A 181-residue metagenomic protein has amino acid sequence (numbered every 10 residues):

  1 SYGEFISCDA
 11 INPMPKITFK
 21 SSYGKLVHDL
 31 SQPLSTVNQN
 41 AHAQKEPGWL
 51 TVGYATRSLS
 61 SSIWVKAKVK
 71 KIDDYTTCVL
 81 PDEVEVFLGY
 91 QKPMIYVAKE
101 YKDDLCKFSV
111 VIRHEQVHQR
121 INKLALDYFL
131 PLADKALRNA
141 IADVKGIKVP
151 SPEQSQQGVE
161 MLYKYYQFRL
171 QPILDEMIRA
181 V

Functional and structural regions predicted by a protein language model:
F5-I11, K16-K99, A140-V181: Metalloprotease/metallohydrolase-associated module, dominated by Zn2+-dependent proteases
E85, F108, I112-R113: Extended, surface-exposed interaction regions
P93, K102-D103, V111: Extended assembly-interface/linker segments at domain junctions
L105-V110, Q119: Active-site alpha-helix of zinc metalloproteases
C106-F108, F129, A136, A142-D143: Mature extracytoplasmic/lumenal regions of exported proteins
Q116-D134: Catalytic Zn2+-binding segment of zinc metalloproteases
F129, A133-A136, M177, V181: Non-transmembrane amphipathic alpha-helical segments
